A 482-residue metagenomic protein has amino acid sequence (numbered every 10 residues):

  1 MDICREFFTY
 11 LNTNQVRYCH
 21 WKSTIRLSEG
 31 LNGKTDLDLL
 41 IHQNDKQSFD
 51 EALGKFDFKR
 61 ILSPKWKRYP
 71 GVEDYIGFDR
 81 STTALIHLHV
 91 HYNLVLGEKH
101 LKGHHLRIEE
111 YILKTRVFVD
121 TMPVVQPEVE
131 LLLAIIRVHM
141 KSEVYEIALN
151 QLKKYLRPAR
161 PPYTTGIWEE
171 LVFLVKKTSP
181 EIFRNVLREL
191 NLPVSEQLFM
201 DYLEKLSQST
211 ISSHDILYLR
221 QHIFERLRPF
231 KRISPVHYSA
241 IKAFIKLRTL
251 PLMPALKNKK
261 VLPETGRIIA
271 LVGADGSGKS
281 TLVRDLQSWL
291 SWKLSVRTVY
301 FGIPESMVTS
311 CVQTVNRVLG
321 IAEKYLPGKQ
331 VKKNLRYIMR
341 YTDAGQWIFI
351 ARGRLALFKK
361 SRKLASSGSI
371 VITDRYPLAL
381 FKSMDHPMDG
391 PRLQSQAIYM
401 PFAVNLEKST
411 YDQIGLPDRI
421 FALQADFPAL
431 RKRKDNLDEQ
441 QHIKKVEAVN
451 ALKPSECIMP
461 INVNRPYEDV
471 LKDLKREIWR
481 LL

Functional and structural regions predicted by a protein language model:
M1-T35, I41-R267: Conserved NTP-donor binding/palm subdomain of two-metal-ion nucleotidyltransferases/polymerases, i.e., the charged
D215-Y218, H222-A240, A422, P428-L482: NTP-dependent small-molecule kinase module
A274: P-loop (Walker A) phosphate-binding loop of NTP-binding proteins
K279: Conserved lysine of the Walker
L282: Hydrophobic positions on the alpha1 helix immediately C-terminal to the Walker A/P-loop
K293-T309: Short beta-strand-centered segment that lines the nucleotide-binding/catalytic pocket of NTP-utilizing
P304-S395: ATP-dependent small-molecule kinase phosphotransfer cores that center on conserved nucleotide phosphate-binding segments
R375-A451: A glycine- and Lys/Arg-enriched "phosphate-lid" helix/loop adjacent to the NTP-binding pocket of small-molecule kinases
